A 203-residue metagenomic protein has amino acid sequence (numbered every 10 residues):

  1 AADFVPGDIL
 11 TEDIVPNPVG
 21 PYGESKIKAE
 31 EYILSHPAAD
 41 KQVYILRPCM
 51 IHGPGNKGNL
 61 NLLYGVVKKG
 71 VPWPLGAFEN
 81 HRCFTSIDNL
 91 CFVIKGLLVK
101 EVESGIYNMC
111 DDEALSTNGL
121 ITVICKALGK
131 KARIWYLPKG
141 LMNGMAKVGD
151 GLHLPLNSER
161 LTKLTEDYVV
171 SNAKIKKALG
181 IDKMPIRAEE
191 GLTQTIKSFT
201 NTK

Functional and structural regions predicted by a protein language model:
V5-D8, N56-L60, G119-T122, A146-G149: Short aromatic-enriched loop/helix-cap "lid" or pocket-rim segments at secondary-structure transitions that line
P6-H52, N56, P72-L75: Catalytic helix-loop patch of NAD(P)-dependent Rossmann-fold dehydrogenases
V15, Y64-L75, K130, P155 (+1 more regions): A short C-terminal helix-loop "cap" of Rossmann-like NAD(P)-dependent dehydrogenase/epimerase domains
G20, R82-D88, L115, V170 (+1 more regions): Residue-level signal for the nucleotide or nucleotide-sugar donor/cofactor binding architecture
K28, N56-L62, G76-L98, S104-G105 (+1 more regions): Substrate-positioning beta->alpha
R47-P48, D111, S171: A secondary-structure boundary/capping signal
I87, T122, M145-D182: Conserved C-terminal active-site "lid" loop/helix of NAD(P)H-dependent oxidoreductases that clamps the redox cofactor
K100-L156, R187-A188, L192-I196, T200-K203: Mid/C-terminal beta-alpha module of Rossmann-like enzyme folds, strongest in SDR-family dehydrogenases/epimerases
